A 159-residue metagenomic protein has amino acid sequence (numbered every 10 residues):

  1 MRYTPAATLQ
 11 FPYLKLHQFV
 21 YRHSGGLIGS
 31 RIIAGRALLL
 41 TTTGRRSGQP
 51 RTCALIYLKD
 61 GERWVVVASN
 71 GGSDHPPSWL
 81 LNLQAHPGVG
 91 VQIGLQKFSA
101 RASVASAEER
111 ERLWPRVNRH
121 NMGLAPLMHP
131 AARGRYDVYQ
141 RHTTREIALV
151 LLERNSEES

Functional and structural regions predicted by a protein language model:
M1-I33: Extreme N-terminal tail/first-helix region
M1-Y3, S156-S159: Basic/polar N-terminal segments that are highly enriched at the extreme N-terminus, encompassing both cleavable
Y21-S24, G35-L40, R133: Short Pro/Gly-enriched beta-strand edge/turn motifs at strand-loop
I33-G35, R145: Short gly/pro-enriched beta-turn/loop segments at secondary-structure junctions
G35-G71: Short beta-strand segments
T42-S47, I93-L95, R154-E158: Short acidic, glycine-rich loop/turn motifs
K59-G61, S106, S156: A generic structural motif
N70-Y136, Q140-L149, R154: Short, structured beta-strand-loop surface elements
